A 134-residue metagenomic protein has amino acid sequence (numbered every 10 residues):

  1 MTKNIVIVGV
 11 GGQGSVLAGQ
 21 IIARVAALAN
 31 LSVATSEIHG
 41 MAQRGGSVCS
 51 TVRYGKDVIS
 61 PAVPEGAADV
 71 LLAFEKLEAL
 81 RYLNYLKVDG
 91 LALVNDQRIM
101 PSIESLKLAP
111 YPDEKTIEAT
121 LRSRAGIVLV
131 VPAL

Functional and structural regions predicted by a protein language model:
M1-L134: Active-site cofactor/cluster-binding pocket
